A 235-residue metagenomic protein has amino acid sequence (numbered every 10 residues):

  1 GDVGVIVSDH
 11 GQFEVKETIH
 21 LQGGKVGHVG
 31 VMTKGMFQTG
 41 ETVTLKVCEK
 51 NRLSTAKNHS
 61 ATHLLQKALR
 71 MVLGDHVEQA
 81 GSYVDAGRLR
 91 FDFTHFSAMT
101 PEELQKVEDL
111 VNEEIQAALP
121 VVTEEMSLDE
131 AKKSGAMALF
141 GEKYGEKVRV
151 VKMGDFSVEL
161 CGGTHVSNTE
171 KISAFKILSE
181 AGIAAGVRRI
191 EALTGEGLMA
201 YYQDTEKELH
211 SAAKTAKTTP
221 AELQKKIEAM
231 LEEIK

Functional and structural regions predicted by a protein language model:
G1-K235: A glycine- and charged-residue-rich anion-binding loop/surface
